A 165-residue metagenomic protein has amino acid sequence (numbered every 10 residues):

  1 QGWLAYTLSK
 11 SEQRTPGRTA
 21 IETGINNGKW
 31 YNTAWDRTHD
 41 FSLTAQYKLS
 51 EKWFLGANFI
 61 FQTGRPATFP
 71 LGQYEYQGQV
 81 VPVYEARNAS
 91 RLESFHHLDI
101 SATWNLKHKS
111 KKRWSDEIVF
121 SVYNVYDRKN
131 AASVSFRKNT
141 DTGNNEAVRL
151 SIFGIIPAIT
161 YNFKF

Functional and structural regions predicted by a protein language model:
Q1-F69: Gram-negative outer-membrane beta-barrel transporters
T23, Y31, W35, V80-V81 (+2 more regions): A generic structural signal for ordered alpha-helices
T23-Y31, E85-A89, N144-R149: Extracellular loop and loop/strand-boundary signature of outer-membrane beta-barrel proteins
N26, G72, V80-V83: Membrane-proximal envelope and lipid/glycan-remodeling enzymes
T33-T38, N88-D99: Outer-membrane beta-barrel signature, preferentially recognizing the C-terminal barrel domain of Gram-negative
D40-S42, D99, E117: Extracellular structured ligand-interaction cores
K52, F61-Q77, E93-H97, W104-F165: C-terminal beta-signal and adjacent terminal beta-strands/loops of Gram-negative outer-membrane beta-barrel proteins
Q79-R87, S101-N105: Short, local alpha-helical segments
